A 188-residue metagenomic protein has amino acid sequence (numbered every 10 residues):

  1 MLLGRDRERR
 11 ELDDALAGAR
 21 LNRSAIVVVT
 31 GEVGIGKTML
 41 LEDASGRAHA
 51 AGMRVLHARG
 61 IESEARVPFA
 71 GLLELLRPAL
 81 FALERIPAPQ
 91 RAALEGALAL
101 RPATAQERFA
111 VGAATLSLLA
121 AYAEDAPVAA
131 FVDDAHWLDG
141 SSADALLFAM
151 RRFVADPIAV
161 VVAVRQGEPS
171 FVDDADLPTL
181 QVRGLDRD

Functional and structural regions predicted by a protein language model:
M1-D188: Key residue(s) within conserved catalytic/signature motifs
